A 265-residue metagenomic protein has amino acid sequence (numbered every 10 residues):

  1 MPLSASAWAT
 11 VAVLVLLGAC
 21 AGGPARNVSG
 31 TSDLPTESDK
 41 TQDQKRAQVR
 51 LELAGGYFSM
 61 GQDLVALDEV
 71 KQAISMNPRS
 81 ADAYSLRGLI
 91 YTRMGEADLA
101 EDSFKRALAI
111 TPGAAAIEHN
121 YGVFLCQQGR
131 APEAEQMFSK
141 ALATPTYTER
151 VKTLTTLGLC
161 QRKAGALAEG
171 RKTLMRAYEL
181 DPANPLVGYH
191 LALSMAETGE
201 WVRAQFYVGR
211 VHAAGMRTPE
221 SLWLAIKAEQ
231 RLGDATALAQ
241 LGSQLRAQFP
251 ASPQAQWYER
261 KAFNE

Functional and structural regions predicted by a protein language model:
C20-K71, S75-N77, E259, E265: N-terminal leader/linker segments that initiate helical-solenoid repeat arrays
P24-S38, A213-E265: Terminal, low-structured helical/coil segments at or just beyond the last alpha-helical repeat
K40, A47, A81-D82, A115-A116 (+4 more regions): Helix-start (N-cap) detector for alpha-helical repeat units in TPR-like alpha-solenoids, especially tetratricopeptide
Q42, M76, I110-T111, T144-T146 (+3 more regions): Structural marker of alpha-solenoid helical repeat scaffolds
